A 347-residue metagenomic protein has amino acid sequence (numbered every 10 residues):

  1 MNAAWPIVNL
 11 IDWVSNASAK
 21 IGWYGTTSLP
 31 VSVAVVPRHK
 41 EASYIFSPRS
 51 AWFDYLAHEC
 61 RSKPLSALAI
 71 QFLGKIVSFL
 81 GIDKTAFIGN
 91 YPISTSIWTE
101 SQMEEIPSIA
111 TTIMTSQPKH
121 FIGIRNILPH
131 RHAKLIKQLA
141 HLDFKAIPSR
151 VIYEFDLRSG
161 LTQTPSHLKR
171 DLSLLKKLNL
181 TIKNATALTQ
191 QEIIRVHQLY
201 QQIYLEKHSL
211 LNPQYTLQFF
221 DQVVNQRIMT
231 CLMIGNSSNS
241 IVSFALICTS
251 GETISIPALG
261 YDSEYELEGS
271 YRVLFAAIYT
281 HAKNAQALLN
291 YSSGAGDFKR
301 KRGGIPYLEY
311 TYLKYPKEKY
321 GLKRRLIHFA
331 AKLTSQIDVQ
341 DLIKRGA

Functional and structural regions predicted by a protein language model:
M1-T26, V33-H39, I124-I147, L157-E266: A conserved beta-strand-loop-helix scaffold within acyl/acetyltransferase catalytic domains
S15-M114, I241-E264, Y310: Conserved donor-binding loop and adjoining core beta-sheet/short helix segment in diverse acyl/aminoacyl transferases
L56, C60, I109-Q117, L139 (+5 more regions): Hydrophobic, Leu/Ile/Phe/Ala-enriched alpha-helical segments that form helix-helix packing faces
S66-T181: Acyl-donor-binding surface of acyltransferase catalytic domains
L142-T162, L288-A347: Active-site/acyl-donor-binding loops of N-acyltransferases
F219-R324: Aromatic (often tryptophan-rich) hydrophobic motifs at membrane interfaces
